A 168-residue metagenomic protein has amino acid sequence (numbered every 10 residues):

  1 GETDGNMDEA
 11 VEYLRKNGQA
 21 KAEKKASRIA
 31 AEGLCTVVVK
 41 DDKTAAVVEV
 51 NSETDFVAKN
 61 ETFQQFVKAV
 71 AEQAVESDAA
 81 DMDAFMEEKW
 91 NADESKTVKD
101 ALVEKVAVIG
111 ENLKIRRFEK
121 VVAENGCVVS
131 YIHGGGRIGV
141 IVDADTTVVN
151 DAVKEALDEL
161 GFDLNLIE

Functional and structural regions predicted by a protein language model:
G1-E168: N-terminal assembly/interaction segments in proteins that build large macromolecular machines
